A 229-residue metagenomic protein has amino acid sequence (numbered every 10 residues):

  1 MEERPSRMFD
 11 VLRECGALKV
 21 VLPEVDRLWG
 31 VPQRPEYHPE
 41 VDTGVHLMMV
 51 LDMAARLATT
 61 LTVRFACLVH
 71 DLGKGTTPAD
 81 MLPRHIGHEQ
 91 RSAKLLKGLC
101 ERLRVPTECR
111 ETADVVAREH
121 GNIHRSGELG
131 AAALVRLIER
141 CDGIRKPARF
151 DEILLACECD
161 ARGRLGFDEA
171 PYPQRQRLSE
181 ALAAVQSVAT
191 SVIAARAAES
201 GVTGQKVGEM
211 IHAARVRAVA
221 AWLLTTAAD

Functional and structural regions predicted by a protein language model:
M1-C157: Conserved, hydrophobic alpha-helical core segments of structured domains
P147-D229: Charged substrate- and nucleic-acid-binding regions of tRNA-handling and nucleotidyl-transfer enzymes, centered on
